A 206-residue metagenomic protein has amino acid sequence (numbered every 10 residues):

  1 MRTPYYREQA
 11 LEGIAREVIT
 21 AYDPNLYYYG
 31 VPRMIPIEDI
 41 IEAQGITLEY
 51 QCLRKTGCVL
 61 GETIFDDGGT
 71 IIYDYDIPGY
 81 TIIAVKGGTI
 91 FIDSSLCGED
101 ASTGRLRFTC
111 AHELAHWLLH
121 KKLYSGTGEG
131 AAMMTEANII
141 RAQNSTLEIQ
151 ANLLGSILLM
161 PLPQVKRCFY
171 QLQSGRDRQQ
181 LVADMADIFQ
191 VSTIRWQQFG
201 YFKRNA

Functional and structural regions predicted by a protein language model:
M1-A206: Active-site hotspot residues in diverse enzymes, especially metal/ion-binding acidic/histidine motifs
